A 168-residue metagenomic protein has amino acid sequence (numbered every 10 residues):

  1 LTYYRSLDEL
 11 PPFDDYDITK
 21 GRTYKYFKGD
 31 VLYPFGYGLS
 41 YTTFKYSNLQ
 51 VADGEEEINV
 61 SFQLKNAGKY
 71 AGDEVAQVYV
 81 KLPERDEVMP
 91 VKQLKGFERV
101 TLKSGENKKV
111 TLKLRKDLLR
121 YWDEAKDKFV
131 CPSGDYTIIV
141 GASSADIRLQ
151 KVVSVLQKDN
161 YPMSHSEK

Functional and structural regions predicted by a protein language model:
L1-D73, Y79-K81, S133, I138-G141 (+2 more regions): Secreted, periplasmic, or luminal enzymes acting at the cell surface/secretory milieu
S40, K103, V130: Electropositive phosphate-/nucleotide-binding environments in soluble metabolic enzymes
E57-N59, N107-T111, R148-Q150: Intrinsic-disorder/low-complexity, polar/charged segments enriched in Ser/Thr/Lys/Arg/Asp/Glu/Gln
G68-K69, R85, D127: Detector for glycine-centered tight turns/loop "hinges" at secondary-structure junctions
A71-V78, P90, W122-A125: Short, hydrophobic/aromatic beta-strand segments
D86-E124: Intrinsically disordered, low-complexity Pro/Gly/Ser/Thr-rich segments with frequent PxxP/GP/PP motifs and embedded
K113-S144: Short, surface-exposed ligand- or partner-binding patches at beta-edge/loop junctions that are enriched in aromatics
V153-Q157: Interdomain boundary/hinge segments at the C-termini of tandem beta-sandwich modules
